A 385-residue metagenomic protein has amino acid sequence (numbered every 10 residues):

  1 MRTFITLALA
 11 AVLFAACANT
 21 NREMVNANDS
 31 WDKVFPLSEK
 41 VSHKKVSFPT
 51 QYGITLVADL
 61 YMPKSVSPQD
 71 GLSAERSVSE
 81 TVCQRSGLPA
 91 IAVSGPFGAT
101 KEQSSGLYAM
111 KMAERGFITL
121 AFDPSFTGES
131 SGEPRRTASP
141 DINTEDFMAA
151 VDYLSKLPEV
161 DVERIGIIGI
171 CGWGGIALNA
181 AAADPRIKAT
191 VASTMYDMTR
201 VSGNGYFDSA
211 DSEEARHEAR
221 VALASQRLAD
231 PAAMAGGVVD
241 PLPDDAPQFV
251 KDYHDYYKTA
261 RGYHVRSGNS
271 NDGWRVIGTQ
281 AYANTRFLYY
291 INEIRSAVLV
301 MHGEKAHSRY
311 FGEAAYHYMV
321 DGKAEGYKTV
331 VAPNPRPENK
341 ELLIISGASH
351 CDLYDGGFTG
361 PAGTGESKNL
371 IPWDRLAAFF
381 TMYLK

Functional and structural regions predicted by a protein language model:
A27-E75, E80-C83, G365-E366: N-terminal cap/lid segment of alpha/beta-hydrolase-fold proteins
G98-M110, P124: The serine-hydrolase catalytic nucleophile loop
K111-E129: Conserved alpha/beta-hydrolase
T137-P158: Alpha/beta-hydrolase active-site loop
E159-C171: Alpha/beta-hydrolase fold nucleophile elbow
L178-G262: Alpha/beta-hydrolase-fold enzymes
I294, V300-H302: Short beta-strand/loop motif that positions the catalytic acidic residue of the alpha/beta-hydrolase fold
A348-N369: Catalytic histidine-centered segment of alpha/beta-hydrolase-like enzymes
